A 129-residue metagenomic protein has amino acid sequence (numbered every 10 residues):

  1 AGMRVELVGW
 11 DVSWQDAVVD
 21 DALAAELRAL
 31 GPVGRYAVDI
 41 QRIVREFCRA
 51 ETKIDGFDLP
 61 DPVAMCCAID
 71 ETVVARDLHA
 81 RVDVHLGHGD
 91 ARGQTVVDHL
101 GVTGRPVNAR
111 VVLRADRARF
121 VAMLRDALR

Functional and structural regions predicted by a protein language model:
R4-R129: Conformational coupling and interaction surfaces
